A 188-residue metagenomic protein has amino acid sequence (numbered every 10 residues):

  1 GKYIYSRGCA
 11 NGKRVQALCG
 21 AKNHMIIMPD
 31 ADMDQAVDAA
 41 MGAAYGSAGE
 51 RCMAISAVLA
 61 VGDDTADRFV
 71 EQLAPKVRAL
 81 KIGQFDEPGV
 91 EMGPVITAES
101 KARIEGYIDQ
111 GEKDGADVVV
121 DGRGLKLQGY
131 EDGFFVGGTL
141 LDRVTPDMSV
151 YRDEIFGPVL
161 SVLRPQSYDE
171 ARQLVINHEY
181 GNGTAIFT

Functional and structural regions predicted by a protein language model:
G1-T145, S167-D169, Q173-L174: ALDH superfamily catalytic-core signature
V90, G133-V136, D153-V159, H178-N182: Conserved glycine-rich beta-strand-loop-beta hairpin in the small C-terminal domain of fold type I
D114-V120, Y180-T188: Bilobed periplasmic-binding protein-like "clamshell/Venus-flytrap" ligand-binding domains
D147-R152: Cytochrome P450 core scaffold surrounding the K-helix E-X-X-R motif and the conserved "meander" helix-loop region
S161-L163: Active-site donor-binding acidic/aromatic loop of nucleotide-activated sugar and phosphosugar transferases involved
